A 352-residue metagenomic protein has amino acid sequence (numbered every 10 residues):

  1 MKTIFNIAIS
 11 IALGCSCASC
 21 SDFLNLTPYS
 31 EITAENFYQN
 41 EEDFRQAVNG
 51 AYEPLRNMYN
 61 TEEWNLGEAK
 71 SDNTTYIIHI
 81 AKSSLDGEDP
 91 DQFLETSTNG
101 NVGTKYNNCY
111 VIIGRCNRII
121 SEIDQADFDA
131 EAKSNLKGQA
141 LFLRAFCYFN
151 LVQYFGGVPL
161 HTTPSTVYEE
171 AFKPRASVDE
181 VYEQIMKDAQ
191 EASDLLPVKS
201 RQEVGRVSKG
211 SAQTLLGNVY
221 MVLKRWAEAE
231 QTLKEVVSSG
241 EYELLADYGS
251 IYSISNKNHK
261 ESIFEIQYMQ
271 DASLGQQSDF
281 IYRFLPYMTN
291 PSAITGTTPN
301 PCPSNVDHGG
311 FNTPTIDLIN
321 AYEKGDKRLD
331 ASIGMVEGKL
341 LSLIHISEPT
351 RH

Functional and structural regions predicted by a protein language model:
K2-S10: Sec-dependent signal peptide recognition, specifically the positively charged N-region followed immediately by
S16-S19: C-terminal motif of bacterial Sec signal peptides marking the signal peptidase cleavage site
S21-K82, Y182, Q190-S193, R206-L343: An aromatic- and glycine-enriched ligand-binding surface/loop that stacks and positions planar moieties
Y29-T33, F93-S97, T162-E170: Short linear capping/connector segments at secondary-structure termini
N40-E41, R45-N49, E53-Y59, A81-F155 (+3 more regions): Conserved, well-structured interaction surfaces
I120, L151, P159-H161, S262-E265: Structural recognition of the beta-strand scaffold that forms the well-ordered cores of secreted hydrolase catalytic
P159-P164, D194-E203, E243-Y248: Glycine- and aromatic-rich loop/turn segments at beta-sheet edges
S342-H352: Residue-level detector of conserved catalytic or cofactor/ligand-binding positions in enzyme active sites
